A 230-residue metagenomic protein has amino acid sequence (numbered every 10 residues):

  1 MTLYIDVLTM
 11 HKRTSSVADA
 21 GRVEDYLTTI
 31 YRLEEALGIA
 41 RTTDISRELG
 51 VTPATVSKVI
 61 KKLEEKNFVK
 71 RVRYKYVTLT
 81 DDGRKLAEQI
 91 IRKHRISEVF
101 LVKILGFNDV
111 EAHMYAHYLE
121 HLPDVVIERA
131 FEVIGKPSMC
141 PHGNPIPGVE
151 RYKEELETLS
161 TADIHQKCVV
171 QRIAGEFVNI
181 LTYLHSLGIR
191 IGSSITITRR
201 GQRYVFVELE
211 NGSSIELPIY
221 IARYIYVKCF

Functional and structural regions predicted by a protein language model:
T2-G50: Extreme N-terminal segment that seeds HTH/winged-HTH DNA-binding domains in transcriptional regulators
A54, V110: Key DNA-contact positions within bacterial/archaeal DNA-binding proteins
I60-K61: Short, hydrophobic-biased segments on the C-terminal half of alpha helices that form "recognition helices"
E64-V72: A short, conserved structural fragment
K75-H94: Basic, amphipathic "hinge/linker" alpha-helix immediately C-terminal to the N-terminal HTH DNA-binding motif
H121-Y226: Mid-protein regulatory/catalytic core that forms ligand/cofactor-binding pockets and protein-protein interaction
